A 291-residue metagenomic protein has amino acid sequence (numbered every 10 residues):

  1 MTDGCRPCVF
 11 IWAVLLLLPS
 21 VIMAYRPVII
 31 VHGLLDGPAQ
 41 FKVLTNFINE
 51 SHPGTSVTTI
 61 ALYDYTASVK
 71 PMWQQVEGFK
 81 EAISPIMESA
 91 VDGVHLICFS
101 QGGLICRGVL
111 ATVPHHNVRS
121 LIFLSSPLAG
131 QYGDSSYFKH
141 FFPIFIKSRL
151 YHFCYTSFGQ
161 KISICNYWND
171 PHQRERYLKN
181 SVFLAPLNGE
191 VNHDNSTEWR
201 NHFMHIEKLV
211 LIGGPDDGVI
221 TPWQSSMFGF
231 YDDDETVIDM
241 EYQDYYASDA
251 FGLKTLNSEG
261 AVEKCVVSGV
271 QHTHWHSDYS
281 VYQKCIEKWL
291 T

Functional and structural regions predicted by a protein language model:
C5-A24: Cleavable N-terminal signal peptides of Sec/SRP-targeted secreted and luminal proteins
P19-D64: Short, surface-exposed "cap/lid" segments of acyl-processing enzymes
S20-V21, S84-A90, V113, N195-F203 (+1 more regions): Surface-exposed acidic, glycine-flexible loop patches that form ligand/cofactor-binding and adhesion interfaces
R26-V28, H32, V57, W73-K179 (+1 more regions): Serine-dependent carboxylesterase/thioesterase catalytic core of lipase-like alpha/beta-hydrolase/SGNH enzymes
K42, P71, Y132-Y137, T221-S225 (+1 more regions): Short aromatic-enriched loop/helix-cap "lid" or pocket-rim segments at secondary-structure transitions that line
D64-V76: Catalytic nucleophile-loop/oxyanion-hole region of alpha/beta-hydrolase and closely related hydrolase-like folds
G159-W223: Serine-hydrolase catalytic core
S196-T291: C-terminal catalytic-base region of ester-bond hydrolases, centering on the histidine of the charge-relay
